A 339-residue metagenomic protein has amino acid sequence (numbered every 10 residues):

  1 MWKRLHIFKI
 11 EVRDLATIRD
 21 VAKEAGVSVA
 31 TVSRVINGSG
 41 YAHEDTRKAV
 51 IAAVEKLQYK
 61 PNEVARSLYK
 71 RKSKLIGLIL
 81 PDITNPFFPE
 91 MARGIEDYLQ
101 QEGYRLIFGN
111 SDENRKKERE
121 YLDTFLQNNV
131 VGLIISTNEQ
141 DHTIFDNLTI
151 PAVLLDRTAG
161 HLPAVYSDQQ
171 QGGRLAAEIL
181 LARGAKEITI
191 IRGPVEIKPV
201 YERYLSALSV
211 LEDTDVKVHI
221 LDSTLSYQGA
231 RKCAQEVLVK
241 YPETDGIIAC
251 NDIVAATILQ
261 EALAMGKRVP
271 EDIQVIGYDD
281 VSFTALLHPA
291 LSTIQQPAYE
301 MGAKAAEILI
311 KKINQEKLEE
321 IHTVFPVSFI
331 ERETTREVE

Functional and structural regions predicted by a protein language model:
M1-A16, K74-E178, A182, V239: Alpha-helical recognition/docking segments in bacterial nutrient-uptake and carbohydrate-utilization systems
M1-K74, R336-E339: N-terminal helix-turn-helix DNA-binding module of bacterial transcription factors
W2, K240-G246, C250-E339: Flexible loop/turn connectors
S28, K74, V131, A185-E187 (+1 more regions): Short acidic/polar active-site loop segments enriched in Thr and Asp
T31-S33, L68-T84, I179, E187-P194: Short beta-strand segments enriched in small/hydrophobic residues
P81-E90, F108-K117, V165-L175, I191-E236 (+4 more regions): Hinge/beta->alpha junction and helix N-cap segments in small-molecule ligand-binding domains
L122, V130-S136, T189-R192, L221 (+2 more regions): Periplasmic-binding protein-like
